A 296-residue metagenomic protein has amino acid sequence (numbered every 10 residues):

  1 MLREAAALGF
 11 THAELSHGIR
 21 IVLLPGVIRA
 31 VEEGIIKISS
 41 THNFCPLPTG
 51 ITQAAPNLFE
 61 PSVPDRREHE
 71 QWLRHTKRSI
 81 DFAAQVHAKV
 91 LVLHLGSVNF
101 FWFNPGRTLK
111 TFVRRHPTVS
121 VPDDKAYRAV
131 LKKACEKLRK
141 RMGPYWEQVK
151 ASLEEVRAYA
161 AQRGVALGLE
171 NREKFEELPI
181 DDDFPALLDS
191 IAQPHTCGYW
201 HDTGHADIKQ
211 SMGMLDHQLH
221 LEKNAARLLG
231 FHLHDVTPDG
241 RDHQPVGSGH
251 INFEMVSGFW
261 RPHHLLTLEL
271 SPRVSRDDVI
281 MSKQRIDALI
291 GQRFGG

Functional and structural regions predicted by a protein language model:
M1-A6, I21, G34, R78-L93 (+3 more regions): Histidine-acidic metal/acid-base catalytic patches
M1-I80, A84-A88, R107-A126, P144 (+3 more regions): N-terminal pre-domain/capping segments
E14, E170, E269: Acidic-residue sensor for enzyme active/binding pockets
G18, F44, G96, E173 (+1 more regions): Residue-level "edge-of-site" marker
P56, R128-K132, H232-T237: Short, basic/glycine-rich phosphate-binding loops at helix/coil junctions that contact nucleotide phosphates
P61-G198: Active-site acidic/histidine proton-transfer and metal-coordination neighborhood in alpha/beta enzyme cores
